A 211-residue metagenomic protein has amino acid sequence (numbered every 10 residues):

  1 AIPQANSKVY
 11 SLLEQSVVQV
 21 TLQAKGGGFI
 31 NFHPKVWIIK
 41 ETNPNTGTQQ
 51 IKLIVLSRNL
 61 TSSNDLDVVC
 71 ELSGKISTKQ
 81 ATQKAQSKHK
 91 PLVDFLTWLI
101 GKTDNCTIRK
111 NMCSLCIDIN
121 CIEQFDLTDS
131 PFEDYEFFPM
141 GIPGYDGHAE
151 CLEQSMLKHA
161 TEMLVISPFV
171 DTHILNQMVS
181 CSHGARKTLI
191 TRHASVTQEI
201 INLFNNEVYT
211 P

Functional and structural regions predicted by a protein language model:
A1-P211: PLD/PLD-like phosphodiesterase catalytic module centered on the HKD motif
